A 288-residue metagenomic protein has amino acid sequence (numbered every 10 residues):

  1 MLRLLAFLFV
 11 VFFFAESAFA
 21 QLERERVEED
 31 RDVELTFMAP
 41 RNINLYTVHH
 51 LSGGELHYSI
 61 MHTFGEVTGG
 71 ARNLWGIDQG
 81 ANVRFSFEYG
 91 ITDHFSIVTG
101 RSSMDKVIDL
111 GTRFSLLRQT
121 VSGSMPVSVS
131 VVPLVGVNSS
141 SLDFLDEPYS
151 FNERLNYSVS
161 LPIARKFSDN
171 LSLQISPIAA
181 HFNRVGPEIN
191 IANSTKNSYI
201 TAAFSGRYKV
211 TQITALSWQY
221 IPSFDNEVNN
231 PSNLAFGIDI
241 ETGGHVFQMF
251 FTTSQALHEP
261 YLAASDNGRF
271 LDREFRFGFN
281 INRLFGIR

Functional and structural regions predicted by a protein language model:
M1: Regulatory/sensor and coupling segments of signal-transduction and defense proteins
L4-F13: Sec-dependent N-terminal signal peptides
L4-L5, N82, A202: Short hydrophobic "helix-edge" motifs at membrane interfaces and signal-peptide entry regions
F14-A20: Sec/Tat signal peptide C-region and signal peptidase I cleavage site
Q21-P148, L155-V159, A164-N183, Y199 (+2 more regions): Transmembrane beta-barrel domains of Gram-negative outer membranes and organellar outer membranes
D146-F151, N190-N193: Flexible, glycine/proline-enriched loop segments at strand-loop-helix junctions that form or flank small-ligand binding
I175-P222: A mid-sequence, solvent-exposed acidic-amphipathic segment
V210-S217, N226-V228, H245-Q248: Substrate-binding/catalytic groove segments of enzymes that remodel or degrade extracellular structural polymers
